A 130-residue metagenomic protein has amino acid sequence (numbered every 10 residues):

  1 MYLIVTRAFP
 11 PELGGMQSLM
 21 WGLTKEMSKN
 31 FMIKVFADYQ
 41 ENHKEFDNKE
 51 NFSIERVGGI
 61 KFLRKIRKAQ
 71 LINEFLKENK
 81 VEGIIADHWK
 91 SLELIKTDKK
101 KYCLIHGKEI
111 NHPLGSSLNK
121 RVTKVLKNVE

Functional and structural regions predicted by a protein language model:
M1-L3: Extreme N-terminal starter segment of soluble prokaryotic enzymes
A8-L13, L19-R64: N-terminal strand-loop element at the rim of the active site of nucleotide-sugar-dependent glycosyltransferases
M16-W21, A69-Q70, N119: Short amphipathic alpha-helical segment that frequently serves as the phosphate-/nucleotide-binding helix
I66-R67, K99-Y102, G107-N128: Nucleotide-sugar donor phosphate/pyrophosphate-binding loop at the beta->alpha transition of glycosyltransferases
A69-N79: Short, well-structured alpha-helical segments in soluble
I84-I85, K127-E130: A short beta-strand/loop micro-motif in the catalytic core of glycosyltransferases that engages the nucleotide-sugar
A86-S91: Short His-centered aromatic/hydrophobic patch
